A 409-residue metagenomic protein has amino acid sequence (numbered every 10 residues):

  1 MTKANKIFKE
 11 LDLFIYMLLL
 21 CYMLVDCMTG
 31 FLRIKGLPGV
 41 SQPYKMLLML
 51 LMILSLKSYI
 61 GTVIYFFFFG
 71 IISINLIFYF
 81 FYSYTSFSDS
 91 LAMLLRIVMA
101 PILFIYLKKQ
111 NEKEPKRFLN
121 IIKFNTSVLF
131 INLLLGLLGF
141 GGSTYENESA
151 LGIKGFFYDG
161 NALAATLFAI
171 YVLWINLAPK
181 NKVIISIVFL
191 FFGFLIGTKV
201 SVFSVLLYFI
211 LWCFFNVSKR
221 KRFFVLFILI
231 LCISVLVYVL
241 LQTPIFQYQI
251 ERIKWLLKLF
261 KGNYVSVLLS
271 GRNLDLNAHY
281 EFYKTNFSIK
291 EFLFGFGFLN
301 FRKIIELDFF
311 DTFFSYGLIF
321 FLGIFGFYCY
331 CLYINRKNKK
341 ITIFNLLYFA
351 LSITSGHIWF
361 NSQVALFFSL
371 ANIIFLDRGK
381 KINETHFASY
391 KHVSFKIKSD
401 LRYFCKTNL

Functional and structural regions predicted by a protein language model:
M1-I253, K284-K290, R302-L409: Hydrophobic transmembrane helix bundles of membrane-integrated enzymes that assemble and modify cell-envelope
F246-S266, G295: Flexible internal linker/loop segments at domain or repeat junctions
G262-K303, I319-F320: TM-adjacent membrane-interface loops and short helices in multi-pass inner/ER membrane proteins
